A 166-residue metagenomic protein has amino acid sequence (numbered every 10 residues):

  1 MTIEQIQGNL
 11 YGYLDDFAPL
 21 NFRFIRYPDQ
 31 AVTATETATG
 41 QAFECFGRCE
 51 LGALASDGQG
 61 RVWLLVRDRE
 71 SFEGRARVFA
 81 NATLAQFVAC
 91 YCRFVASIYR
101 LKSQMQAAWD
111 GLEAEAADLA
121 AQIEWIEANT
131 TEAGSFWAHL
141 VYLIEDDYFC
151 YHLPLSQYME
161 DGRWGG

Functional and structural regions predicted by a protein language model:
M1-E73, L119-G166: A surface-exposed partner-binding patch
Q7, N81-L84, A116: Alpha-helix initiation and N-capping motif
L65-A107: Compact, glycine/acidic-enriched structural inserts
A96-F136: An amphipathic alpha-helical core segment
